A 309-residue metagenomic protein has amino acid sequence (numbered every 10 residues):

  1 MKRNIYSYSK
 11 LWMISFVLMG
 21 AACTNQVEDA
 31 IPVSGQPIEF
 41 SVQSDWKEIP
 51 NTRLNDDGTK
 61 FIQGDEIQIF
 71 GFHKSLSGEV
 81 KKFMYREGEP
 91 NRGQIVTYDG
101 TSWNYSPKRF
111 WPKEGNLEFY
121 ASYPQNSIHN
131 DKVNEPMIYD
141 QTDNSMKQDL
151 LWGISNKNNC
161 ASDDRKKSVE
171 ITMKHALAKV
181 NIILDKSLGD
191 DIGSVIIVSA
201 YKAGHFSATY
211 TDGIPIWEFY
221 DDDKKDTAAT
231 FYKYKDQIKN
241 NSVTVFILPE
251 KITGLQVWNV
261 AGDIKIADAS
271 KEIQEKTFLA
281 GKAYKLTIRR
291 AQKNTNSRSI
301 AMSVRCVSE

Functional and structural regions predicted by a protein language model:
K2-R3, K10, F16, G20-T295 (+1 more regions): Sec-type signal peptide cleavage vicinity
R298-E309: Short, structured beta-strand segments at or near domain termini in extracellular proteins/domains
